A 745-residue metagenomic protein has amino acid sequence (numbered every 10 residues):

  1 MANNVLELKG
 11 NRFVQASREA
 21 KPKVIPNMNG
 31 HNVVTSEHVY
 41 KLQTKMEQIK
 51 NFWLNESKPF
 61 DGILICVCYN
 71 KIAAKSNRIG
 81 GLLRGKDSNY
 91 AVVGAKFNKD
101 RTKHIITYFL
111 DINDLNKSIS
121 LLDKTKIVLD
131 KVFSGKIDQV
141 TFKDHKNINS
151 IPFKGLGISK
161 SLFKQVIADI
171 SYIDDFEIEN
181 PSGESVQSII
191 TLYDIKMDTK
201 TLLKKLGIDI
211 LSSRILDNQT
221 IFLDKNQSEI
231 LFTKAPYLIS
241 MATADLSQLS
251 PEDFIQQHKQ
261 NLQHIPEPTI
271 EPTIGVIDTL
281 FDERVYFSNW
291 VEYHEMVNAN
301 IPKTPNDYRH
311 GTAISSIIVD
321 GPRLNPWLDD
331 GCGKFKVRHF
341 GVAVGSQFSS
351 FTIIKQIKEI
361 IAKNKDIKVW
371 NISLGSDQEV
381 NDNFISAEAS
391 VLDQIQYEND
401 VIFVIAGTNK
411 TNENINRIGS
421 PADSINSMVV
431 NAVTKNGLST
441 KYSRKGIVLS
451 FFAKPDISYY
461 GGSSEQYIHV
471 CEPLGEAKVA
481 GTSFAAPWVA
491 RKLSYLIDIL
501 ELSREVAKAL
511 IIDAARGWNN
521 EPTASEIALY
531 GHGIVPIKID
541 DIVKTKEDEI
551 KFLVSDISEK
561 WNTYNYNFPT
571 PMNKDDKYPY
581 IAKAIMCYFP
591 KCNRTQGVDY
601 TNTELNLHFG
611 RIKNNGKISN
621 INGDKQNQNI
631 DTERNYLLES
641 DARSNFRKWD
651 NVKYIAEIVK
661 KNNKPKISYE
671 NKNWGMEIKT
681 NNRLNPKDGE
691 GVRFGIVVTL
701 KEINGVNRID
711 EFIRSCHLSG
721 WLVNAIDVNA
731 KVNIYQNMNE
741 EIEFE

Functional and structural regions predicted by a protein language model:
A2-P266: Autoinhibitory propeptides
K58-Y90, S185-L206, I581-K648, I696: Extended low-complexity, serine/threonine- and proline-enriched intrinsically disordered segments
L262-H294, I301-S350, E398-D400, S424-N426 (+2 more regions): Subtilisin-like serine protease catalytic core
P272, L280, Y286, R417-S494: Extracellular S/T/G-rich loop segment that most often corresponds to the catalytic His/Ser-adjacent loop
V342-S420, V479-A480, F484: Substrate-binding/access-modulating region of protease and related hydrolase catalytic domains
L500-P579: C-terminal subdomain of the subtilisin-like protease fold in secreted/lumenal serine endopeptidases
P579-S619, N681-E745: Exposed low-complexity, polar/acidic, P/S/T/G-rich flexible segments that act as propeptides, protease-susceptible
Y580-A582, I655-P686: Noncatalytic modules at the cell exterior or secretory-pathway interfaces, chiefly beta-strand-rich lectin/adhesion
